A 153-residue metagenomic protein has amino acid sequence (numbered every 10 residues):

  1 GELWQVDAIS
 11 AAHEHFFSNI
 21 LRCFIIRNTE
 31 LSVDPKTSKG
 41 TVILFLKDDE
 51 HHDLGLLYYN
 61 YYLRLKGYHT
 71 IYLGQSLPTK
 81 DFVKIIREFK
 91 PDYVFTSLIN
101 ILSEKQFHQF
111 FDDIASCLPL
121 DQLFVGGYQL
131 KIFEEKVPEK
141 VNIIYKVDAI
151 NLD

Functional and structural regions predicted by a protein language model:
G1-S32: Long amphipathic alpha-helical segments
H13-S18, K36, R64-I71: Short, mixed-charge, low-aromatic patches
K36-V42: A short, charged/proline- and glycine-enriched loop that marks the coil->beta-strand transition at the N-terminal
I43-D53, Y61-F89, V94-T96, L102-D153: Internal alpha/beta domain cores that form substrate/cofactor-binding pockets in large enzymes and binding proteins
